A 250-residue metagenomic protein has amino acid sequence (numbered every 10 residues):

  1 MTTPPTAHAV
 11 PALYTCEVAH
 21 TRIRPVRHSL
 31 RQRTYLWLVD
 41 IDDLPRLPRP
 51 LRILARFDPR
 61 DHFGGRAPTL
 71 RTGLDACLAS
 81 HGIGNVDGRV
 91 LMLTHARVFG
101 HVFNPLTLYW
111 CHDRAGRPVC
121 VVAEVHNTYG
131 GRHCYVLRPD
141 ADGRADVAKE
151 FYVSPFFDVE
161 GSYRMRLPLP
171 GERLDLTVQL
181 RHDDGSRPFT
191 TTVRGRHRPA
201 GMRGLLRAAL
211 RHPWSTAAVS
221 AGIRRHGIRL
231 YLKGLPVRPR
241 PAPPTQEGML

Functional and structural regions predicted by a protein language model:
M1-L250: Mature, function-bearing regions of proteins
